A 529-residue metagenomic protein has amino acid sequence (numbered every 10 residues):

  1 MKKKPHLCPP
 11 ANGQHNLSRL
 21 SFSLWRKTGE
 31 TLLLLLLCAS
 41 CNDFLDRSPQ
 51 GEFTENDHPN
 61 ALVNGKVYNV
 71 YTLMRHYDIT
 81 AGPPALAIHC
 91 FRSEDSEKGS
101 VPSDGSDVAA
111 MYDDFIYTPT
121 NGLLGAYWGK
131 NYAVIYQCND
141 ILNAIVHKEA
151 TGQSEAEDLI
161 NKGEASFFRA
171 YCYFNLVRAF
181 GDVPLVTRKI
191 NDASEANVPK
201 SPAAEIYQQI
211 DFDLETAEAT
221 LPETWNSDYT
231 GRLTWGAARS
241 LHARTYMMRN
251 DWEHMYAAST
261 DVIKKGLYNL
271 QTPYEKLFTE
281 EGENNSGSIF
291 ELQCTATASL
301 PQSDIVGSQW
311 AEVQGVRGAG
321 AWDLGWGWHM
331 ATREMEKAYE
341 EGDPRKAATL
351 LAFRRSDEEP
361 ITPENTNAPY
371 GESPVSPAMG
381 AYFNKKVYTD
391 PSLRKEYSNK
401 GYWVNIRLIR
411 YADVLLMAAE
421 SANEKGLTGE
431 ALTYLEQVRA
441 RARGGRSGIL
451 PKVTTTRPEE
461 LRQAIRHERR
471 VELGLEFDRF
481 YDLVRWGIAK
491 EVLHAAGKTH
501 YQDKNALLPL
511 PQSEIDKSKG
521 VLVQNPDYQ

Functional and structural regions predicted by a protein language model:
N12, W25-E30, D343: Glycine-biased, low-complexity coil/linker segments
S40-F44, H76, G99-P102, N131-V134 (+7 more regions): Long, intrinsically disordered, low-complexity segments
C41-C90, F278, D516-Q529: Membrane-proximal, proline-rich intrinsically disordered regions
P59-N60, N64-Y68, T72-D78, P102-F180 (+5 more regions): Conserved, well-structured interaction surfaces
V108-D113, K337-Y411: Flexible, polar/acidic helix-loop-strand segments at domain edges
